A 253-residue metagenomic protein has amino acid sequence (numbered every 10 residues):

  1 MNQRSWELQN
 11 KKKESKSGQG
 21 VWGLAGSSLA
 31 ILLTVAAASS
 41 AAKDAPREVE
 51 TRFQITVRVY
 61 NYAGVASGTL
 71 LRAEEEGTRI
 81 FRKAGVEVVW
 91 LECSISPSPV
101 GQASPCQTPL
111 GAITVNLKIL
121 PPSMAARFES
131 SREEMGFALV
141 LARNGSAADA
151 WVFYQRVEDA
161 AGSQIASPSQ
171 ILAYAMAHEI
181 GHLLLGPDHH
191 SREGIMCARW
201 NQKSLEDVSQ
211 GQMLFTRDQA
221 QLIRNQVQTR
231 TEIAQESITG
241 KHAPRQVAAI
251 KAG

Functional and structural regions predicted by a protein language model:
M1-V21: N-terminal secretory signal peptides that target proteins for export/translocation
S17, V21-W22, I165, S169: Structural motif marking the loop-to-transmembrane transition
A25-A37: Bacterial N-terminal signal peptides
S39-A41: Sec/Tat signal peptide C-region and signal peptidase I cleavage site
K43-V49, R58-E75, V140-A166, Q170-I171 (+2 more regions): Metalloprotease/metallohydrolase-associated module, dominated by Zn2+-dependent proteases
F53-I55: Short structural boundary motif marking the start of a folded domain
S67-L183: Metzincin-family zinc-dependent endopeptidase catalytic domain
